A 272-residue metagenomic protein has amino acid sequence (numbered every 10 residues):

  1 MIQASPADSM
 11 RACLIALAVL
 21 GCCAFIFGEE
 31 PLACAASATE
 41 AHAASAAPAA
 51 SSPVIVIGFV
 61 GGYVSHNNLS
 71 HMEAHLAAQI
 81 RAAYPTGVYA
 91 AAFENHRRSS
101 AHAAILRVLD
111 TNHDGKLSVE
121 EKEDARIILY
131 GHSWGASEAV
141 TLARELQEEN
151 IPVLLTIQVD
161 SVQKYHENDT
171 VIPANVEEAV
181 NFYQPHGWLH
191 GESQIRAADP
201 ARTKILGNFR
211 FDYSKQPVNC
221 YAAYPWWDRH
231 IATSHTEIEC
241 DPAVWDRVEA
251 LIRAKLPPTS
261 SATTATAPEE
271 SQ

Functional and structural regions predicted by a protein language model:
I2-A16: Bacterial N-terminal signal peptides that target proteins for export
C13-I26: Bacterial N-terminal signal peptides
F25-A41: Signal peptide processing junction and immediate N-terminal pro/mature segment of secreted/exported proteins
S37-S51, S260-Q272: Long, low-complexity intrinsically disordered segments that are proline/alanine-rich with interleaved serine/threonine
P48-A125, H230: Active-site catalytic motif of lipid deacylating hydrolases and related acyltransferases
S65-E73, E94, R98-A101, H132-A139 (+4 more regions): Solvent-exposed, acidic/flexible segments
L76, I80, G87-V88, I105-A197: Serine-dependent carboxylesterase/thioesterase catalytic core of lipase-like alpha/beta-hydrolase/SGNH enzymes
A174-Q272: C-terminal catalytic-base region of ester-bond hydrolases, centering on the histidine of the charge-relay
